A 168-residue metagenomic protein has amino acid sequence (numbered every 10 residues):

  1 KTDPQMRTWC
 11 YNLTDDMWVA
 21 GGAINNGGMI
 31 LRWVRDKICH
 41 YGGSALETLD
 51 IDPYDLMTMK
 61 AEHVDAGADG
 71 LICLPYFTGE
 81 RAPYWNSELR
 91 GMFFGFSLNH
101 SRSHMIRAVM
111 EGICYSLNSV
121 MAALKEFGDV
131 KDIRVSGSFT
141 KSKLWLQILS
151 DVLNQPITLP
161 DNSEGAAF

Functional and structural regions predicted by a protein language model:
K1-S136, T140-F168: Active-site core segments that coordinate phosphate-bearing ligands/cofactors across diverse enzyme families
